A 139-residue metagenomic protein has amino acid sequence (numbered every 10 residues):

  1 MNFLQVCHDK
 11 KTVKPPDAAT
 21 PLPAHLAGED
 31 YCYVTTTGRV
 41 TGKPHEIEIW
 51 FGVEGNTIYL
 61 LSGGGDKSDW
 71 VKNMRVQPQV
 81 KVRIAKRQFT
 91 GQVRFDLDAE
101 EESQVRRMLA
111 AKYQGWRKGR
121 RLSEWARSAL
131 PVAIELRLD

Functional and structural regions predicted by a protein language model:
M1-Y33, E100: Extreme N-terminal tail/first-helix region
N2, D30-C32, I58, L109-K112: Intrinsically disordered, low-complexity N-terminal regions enriched in serine/proline/glycine with scattered basic
F3, K10, G65-D139: Short, structured beta-strand-loop surface elements
P21, T36-T41, G119-E124: Short helix-to-loop capping/linker segments positioned immediately adjacent to catalytic or ligand/cofactor-binding
L22-A24, Y59-K72: Covalent nucleotidyltransferase core used to form phosphodiester bonds in nucleic acids
H25, V53, V82-K86: Short, flexible turn/loop "capping" segments at secondary-structure junctions
A27-E29, P44, R75, A129: Short, solvent-exposed coil/turn segments
E29-G63, V80: Short beta-strand segments
